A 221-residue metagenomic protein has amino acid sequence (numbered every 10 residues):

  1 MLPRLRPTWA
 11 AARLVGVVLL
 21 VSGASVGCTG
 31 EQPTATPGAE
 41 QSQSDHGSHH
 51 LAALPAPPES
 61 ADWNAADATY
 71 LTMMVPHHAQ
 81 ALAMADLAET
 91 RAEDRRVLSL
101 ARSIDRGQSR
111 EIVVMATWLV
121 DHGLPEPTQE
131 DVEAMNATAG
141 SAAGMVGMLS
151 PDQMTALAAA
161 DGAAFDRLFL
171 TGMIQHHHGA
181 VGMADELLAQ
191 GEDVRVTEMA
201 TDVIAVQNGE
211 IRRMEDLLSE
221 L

Functional and structural regions predicted by a protein language model:
L2-V15: Bacterial N-terminal signal peptides that target proteins for export
V18-V21: Classic N-terminal secretory signal peptides
G23-G27: C-terminal motif of bacterial Sec signal peptides marking the signal peptidase cleavage site
T29-L221: All-alpha RGS (Regulator of G-protein Signaling) helical domain and cognate RGS-like helical scaffolds
